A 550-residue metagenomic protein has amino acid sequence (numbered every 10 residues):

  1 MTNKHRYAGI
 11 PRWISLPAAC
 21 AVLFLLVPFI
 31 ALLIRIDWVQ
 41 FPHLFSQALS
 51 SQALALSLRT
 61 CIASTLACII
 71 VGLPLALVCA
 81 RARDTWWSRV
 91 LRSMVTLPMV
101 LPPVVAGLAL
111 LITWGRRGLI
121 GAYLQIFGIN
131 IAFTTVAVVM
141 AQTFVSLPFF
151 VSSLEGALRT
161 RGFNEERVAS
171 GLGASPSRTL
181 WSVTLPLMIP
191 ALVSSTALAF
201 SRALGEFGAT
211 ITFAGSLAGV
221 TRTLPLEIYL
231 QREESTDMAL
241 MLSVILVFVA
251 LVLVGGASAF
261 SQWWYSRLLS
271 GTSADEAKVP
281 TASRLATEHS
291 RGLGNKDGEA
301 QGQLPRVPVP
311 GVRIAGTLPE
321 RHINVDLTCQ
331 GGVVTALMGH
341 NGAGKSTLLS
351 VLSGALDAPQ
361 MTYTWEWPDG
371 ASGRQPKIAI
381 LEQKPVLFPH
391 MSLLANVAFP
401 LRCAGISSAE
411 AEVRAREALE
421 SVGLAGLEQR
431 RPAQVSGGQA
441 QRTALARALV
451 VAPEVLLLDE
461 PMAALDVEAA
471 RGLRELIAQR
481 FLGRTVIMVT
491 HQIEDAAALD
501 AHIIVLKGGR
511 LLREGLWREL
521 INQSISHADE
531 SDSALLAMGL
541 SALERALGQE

Functional and structural regions predicted by a protein language model:
H5-W38, A48-R159, V183, L187-G208 (+5 more regions): Membrane-water interface segments at the C-terminal ends of transmembrane alpha-helices in multi-pass inner-membrane
S175, E410-L427: Conserved ABC ATPase "signature" region
R431-V435, Q439: Conserved ABC ATPase signature
V450-E454: A short, proline-enriched helix->beta-strand linker immediately N-terminal to the Walker B motif in ABC-type P-loop
L456-E460: Catalytic Walker B motif of ABC-type/P-loop ATPase nucleotide-binding domains
A470-L482: Helical segment within the ABC ATPase nucleotide-binding domain
R510-S541: Conserved beta-strand-loop-alpha-helix hinge in the C-terminal portion of ABC ATPase nucleotide-binding domains
